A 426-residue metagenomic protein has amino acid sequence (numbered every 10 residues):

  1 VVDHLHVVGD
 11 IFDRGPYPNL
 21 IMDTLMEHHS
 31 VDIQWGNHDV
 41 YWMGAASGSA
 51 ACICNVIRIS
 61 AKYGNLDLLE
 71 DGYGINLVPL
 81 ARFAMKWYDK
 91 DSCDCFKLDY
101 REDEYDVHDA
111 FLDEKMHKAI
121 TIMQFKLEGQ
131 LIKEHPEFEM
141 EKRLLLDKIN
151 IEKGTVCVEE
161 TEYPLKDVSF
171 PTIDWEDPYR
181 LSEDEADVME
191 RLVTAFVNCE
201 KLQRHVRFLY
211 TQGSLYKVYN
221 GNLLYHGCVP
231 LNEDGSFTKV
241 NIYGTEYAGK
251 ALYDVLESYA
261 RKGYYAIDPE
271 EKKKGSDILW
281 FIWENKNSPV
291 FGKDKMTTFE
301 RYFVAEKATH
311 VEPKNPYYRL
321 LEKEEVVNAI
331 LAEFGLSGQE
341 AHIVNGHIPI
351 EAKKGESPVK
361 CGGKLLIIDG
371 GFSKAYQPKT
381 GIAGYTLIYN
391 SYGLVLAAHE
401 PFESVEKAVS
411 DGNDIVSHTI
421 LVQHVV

Functional and structural regions predicted by a protein language model:
V1-V426: Feature recognizes metal-dependent phosphohydrolase scaffolds
